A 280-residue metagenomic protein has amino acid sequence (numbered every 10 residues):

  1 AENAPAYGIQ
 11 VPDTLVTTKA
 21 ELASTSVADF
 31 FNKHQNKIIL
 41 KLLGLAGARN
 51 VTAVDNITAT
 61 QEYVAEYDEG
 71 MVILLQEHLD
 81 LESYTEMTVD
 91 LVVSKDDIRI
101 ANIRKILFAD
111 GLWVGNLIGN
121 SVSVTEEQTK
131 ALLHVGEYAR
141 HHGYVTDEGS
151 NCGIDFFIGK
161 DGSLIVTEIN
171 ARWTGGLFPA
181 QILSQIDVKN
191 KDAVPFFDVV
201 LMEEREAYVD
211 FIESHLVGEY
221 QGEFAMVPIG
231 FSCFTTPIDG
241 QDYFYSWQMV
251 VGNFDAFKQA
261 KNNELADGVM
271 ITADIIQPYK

Functional and structural regions predicted by a protein language model:
A1-D29, L45: Conserved N-proximal alpha/beta basic substrate-recognition cap immediately N-terminal to, or forming the N-lobe
A4, F31-A53, M71-E82, E168: ATP-grasp fold ATP-binding core
V11-P12, I39, A53-S83, Y138-G143 (+1 more regions): Conserved ATP-binding module of the ATP-grasp superfamily
V11-T14, K37-Y63, T85-T88, A109-T125: Glycine-rich phosphate-binding loop of ATP-grasp-fold ATP-dependent ligases
L81-E82, T88-R140, N170-V200: ATP-dependent carboxylate/phosphate-activation module, predominantly the ATP-grasp catalytic core and closely related
W113-D161, V200-A225: A long amphipathic alpha-helix within ATP-dependent nucleotide-binding catalytic cores
V188-K280: Peripheral (often C-terminal) accessory segments that flank ATP-dependent C-N-forming ligase machineries
